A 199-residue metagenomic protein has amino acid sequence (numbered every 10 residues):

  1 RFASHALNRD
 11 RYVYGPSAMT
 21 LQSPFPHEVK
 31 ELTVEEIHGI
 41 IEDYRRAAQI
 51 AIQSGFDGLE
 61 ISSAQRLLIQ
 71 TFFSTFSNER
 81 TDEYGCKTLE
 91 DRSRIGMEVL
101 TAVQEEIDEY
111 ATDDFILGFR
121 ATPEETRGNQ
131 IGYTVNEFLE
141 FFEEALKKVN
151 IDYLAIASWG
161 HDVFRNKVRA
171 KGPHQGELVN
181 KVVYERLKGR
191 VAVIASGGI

Functional and structural regions predicted by a protein language model:
R1-I199: Flavin-dependent oxidoreductase catalytic cores
